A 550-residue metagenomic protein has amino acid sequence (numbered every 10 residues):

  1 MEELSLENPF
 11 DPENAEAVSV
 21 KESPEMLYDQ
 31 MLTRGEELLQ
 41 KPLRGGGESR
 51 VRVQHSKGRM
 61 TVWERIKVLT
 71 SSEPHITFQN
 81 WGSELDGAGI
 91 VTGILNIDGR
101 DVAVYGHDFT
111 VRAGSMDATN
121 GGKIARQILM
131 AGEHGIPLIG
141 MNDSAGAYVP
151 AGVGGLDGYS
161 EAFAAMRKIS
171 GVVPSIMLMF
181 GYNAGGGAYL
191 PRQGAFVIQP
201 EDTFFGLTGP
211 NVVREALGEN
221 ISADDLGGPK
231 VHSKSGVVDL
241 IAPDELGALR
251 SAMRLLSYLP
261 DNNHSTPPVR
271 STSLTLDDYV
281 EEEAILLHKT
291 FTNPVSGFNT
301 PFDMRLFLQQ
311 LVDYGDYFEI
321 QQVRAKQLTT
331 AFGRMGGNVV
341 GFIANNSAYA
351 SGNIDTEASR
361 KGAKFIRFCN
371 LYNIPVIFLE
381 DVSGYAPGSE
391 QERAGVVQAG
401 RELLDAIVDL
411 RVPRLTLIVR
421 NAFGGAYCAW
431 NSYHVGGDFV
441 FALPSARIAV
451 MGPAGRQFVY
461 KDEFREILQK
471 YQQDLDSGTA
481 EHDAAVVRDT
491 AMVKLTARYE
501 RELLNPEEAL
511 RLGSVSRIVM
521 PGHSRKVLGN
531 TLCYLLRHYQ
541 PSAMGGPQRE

Functional and structural regions predicted by a protein language model:
M1-E550: Ligand-binding clefts of soluble mixed alpha/beta catalytic domains
